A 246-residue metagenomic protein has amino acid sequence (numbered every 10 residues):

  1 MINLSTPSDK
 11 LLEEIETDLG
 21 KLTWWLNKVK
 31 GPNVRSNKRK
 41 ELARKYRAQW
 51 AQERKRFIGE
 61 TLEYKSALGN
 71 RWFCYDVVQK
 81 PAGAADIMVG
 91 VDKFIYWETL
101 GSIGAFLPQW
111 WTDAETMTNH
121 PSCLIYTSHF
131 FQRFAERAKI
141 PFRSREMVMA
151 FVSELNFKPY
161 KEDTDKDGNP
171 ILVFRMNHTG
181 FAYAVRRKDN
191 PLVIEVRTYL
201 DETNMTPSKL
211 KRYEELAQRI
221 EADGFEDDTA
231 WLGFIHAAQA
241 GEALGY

Functional and structural regions predicted by a protein language model:
M1-Y246: Ribonuclease/tRNase effector modules and their secretory precursors
